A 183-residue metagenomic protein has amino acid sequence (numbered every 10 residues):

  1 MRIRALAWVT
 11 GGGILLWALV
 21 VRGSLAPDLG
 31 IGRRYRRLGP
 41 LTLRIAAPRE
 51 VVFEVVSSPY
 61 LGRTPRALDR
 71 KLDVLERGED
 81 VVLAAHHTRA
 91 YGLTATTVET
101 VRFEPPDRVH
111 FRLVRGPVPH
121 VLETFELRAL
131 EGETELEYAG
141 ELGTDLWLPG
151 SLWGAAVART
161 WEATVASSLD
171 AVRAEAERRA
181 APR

Functional and structural regions predicted by a protein language model:
R2-D80: Hydrophobic ligand-binding cavity/cleft-lining segments
A7-W8, R44, S57-L122, E135 (+1 more regions): Glycine-rich portal/gate segments that line the openings of hydrophobic small-molecule binding cavities
R22-L25, A95-T97, E141-L142: Short hydrophobic/aromatic-rich motifs at helix boundaries and adjacent loops
L25-L29, R36-R37, A84-A85, A95 (+2 more regions): Generic preference for well-ordered secondary structure
R112-A166: Beta-strand/loop substructures that line and gate deep hydrophobic ligand-binding cavities in soluble
